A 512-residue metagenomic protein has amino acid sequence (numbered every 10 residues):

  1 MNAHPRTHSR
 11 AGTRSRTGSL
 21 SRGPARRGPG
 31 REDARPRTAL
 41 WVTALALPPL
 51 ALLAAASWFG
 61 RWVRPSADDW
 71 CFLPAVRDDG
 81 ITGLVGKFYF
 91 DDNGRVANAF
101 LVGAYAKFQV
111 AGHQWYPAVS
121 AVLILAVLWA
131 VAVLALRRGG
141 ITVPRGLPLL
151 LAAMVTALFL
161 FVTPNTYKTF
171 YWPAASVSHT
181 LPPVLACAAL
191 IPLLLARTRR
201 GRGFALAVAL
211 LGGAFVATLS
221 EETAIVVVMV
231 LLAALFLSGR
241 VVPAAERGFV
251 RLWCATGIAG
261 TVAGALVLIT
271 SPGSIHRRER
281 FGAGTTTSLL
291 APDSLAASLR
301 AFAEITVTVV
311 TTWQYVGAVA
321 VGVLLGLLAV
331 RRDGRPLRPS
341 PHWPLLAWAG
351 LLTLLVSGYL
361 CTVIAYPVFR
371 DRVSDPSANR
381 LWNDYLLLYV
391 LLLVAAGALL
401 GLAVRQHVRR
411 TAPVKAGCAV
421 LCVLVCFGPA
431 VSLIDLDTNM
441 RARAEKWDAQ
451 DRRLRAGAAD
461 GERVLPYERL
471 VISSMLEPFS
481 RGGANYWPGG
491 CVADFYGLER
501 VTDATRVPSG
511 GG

Functional and structural regions predicted by a protein language model:
N2-D79, G83, K87-F88, D92 (+4 more regions): Intrinsically disordered, polar/acidic, low-complexity terminal segments
A39-A56, L151-A157, L206-L211, A255-A263 (+1 more regions): Alpha-helical transmembrane segments
F59-Y105, E222-M229, F236-L352, V356-L360 (+2 more regions): Transmembrane catalytic cores of multi-pass membrane glycosyltransferases and polysaccharide-assembly enzymes
A130, A188-L195, V227-F236, L324-L328 (+1 more regions): Transmembrane alpha-helices and membrane-interface helical segments of multi-pass integral membrane enzymes
G146-L194, Y359-V368, V373-A398: Membrane-interface micro-motifs in multi-pass membrane enzymes
L194-A205, L237-G248, V394-V414: Membrane-interface junctions at the ends of membrane-embedded or membrane-associated helices
F204-E221, V227: Membrane-interface alpha helices of multi-pass inner-membrane proteins
A303-A318, A329-M475, R481-G482, D503 (+1 more regions): Hydrophobic multi-pass inner-membrane translocation pores used for secretion and envelope-lipid/glycan export
